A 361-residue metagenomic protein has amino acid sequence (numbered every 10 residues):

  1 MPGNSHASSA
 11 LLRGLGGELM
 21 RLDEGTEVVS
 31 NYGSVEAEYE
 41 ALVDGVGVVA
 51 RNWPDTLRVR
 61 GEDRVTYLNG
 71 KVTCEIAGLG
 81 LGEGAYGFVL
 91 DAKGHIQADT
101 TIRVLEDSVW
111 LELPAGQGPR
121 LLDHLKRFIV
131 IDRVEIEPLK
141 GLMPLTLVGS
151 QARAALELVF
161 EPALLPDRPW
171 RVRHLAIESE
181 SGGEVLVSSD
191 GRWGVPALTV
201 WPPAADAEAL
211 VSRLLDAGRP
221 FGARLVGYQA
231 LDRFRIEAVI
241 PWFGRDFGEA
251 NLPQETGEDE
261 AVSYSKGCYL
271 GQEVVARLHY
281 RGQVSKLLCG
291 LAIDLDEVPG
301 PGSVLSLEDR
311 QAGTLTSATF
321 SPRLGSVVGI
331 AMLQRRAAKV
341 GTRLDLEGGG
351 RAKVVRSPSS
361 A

Functional and structural regions predicted by a protein language model:
M1-A85, L90, H95-Q97: Acidic, proline/glycine-enriched N-terminal capping motif
P2-S5, A92, A250-L252, T256-Q272 (+1 more regions): Glycine-rich, small/acidic residue-mixed loop/short-helix segments
V35-D44, E83, G87-D99, I129-D132 (+2 more regions): Short amphipathic beta-strand starts and helix->beta connectors
G47-V48, T56, G78-L79, A98-R235 (+1 more regions): Acidic, low-complexity central loop/insert segments
G61, L111, L147-G149, V200 (+4 more regions): Residue-level signal for inorganic ion chemistry
D63-L68, P119-L121, A152-L156, A205-R213 (+2 more regions): Short, conserved charged micro-motifs
L81-G84, L165-E178, V239, G244 (+3 more regions): Glycine-centered loop/turn motifs
T199-A292: Anionic-ligand-binding alpha/beta catalytic cores of soluble enzymes and soluble regulatory domains that recognize
